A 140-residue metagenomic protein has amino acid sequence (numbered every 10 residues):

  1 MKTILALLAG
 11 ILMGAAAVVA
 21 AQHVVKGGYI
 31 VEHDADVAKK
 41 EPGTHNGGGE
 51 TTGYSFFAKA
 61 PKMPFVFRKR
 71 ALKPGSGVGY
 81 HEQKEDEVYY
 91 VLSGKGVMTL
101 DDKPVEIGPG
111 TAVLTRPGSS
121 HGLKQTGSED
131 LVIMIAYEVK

Functional and structural regions predicted by a protein language model:
M1-L7: Bacterial N-terminal signal peptides that target proteins for export
I4, G14-P64: A short, N-terminal "cap"/entry segment at the start of jelly-roll beta-barrel domains of the cupin/DSBH fold
F56-K59, G77-Q83, K124-T126: Short histidine-centered beta-strand/loop micro-motifs that create catalytic or ligand/metal-coordination sites
P61, P117-K140: Ligand-binding loop in jelly-roll beta-barrel domains
V66-Q83, P117: Conserved short histidine dyad/triad with adjacent acidic residue
K84-E85, K103, S119, E129: A generic "binding-loop/recognition-motif" signal
K84-E87, V91-G96, D101: Glycine- and acidic-residue-biased ligand/ion/polar-headgroup-sensing regions
K103-G118: Short acidic-glycine-tyrosine-enriched beta hairpin
